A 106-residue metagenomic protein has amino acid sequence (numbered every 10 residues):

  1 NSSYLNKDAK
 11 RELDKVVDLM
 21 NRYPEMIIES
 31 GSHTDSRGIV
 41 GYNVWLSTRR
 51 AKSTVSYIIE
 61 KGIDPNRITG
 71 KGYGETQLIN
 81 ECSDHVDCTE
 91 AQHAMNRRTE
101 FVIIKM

Functional and structural regions predicted by a protein language model:
N1-S2, S32: Short glycine-centered, acidic/aromatic-flanked micro-motifs in structured strand/loop junctions that mark active-site
Y4-K7: Short, solvent-exposed loop/linker segments at the N-terminal edge of repeated beta-sheet extracellular domains
K10, G31-M106: Periplasmic OmpA-like peptidoglycan-binding domain that tethers envelope proteins to the cell wall
Y23-I27: Extended extracellular/luminal ectodomain segments enriched in beta-structured repeat modules
